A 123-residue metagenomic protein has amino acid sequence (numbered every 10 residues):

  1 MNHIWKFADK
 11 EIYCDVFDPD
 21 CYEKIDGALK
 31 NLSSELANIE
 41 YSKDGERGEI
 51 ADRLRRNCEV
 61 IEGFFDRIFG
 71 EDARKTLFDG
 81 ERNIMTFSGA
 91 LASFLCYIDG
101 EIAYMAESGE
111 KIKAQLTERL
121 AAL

Functional and structural regions predicted by a protein language model:
M1-A51: Short N-terminal mixed-charge amphipathic segments
N57-E62, L91: Short amphipathic alpha-helical coiled-coil/interface segments
G70-E71: Glycine-centered helix-coil hinge/cap
R74-L123: C-terminal charged interaction modules
